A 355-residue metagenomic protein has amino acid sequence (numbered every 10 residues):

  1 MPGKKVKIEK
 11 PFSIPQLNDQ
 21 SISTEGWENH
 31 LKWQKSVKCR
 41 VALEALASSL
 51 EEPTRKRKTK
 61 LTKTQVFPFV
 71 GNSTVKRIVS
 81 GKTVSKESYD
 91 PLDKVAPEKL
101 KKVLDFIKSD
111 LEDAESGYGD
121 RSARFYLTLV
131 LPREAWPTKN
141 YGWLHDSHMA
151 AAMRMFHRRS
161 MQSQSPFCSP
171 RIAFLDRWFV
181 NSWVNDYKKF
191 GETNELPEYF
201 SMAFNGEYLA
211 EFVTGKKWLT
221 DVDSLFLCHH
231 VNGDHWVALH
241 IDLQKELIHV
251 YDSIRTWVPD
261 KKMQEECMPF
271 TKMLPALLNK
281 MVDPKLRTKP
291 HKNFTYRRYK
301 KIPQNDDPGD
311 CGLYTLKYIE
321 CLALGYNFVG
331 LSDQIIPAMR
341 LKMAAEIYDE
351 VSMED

Functional and structural regions predicted by a protein language model:
M1-D355: Enzymes acting in ubiquitin/UBL processing and closely related pathways, dominated by cysteine-dependent isopeptidases
